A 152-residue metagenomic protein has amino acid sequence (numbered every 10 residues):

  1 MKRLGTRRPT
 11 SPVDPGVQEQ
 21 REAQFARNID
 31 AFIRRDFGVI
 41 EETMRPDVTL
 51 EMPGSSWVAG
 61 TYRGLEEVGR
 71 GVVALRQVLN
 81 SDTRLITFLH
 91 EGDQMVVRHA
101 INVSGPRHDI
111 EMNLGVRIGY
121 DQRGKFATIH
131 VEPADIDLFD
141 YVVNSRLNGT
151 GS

Functional and structural regions predicted by a protein language model:
M1-S152: C-terminal and inter-domain tail/linker signature
